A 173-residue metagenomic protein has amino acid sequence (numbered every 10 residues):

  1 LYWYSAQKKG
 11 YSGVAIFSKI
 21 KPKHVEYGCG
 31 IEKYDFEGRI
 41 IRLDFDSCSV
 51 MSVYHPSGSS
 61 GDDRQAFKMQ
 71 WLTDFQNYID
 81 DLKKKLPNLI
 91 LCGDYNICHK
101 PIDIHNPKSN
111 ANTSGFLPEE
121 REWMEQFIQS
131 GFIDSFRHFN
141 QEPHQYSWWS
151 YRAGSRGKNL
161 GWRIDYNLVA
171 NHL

Functional and structural regions predicted by a protein language model:
L1-G58: Structured beta-strand-rich core segments of catalytic domains in phosphoester-bond hydrolases
W3, R137, V169: Short beta-strand and adjacent tight-turn residues that come in two discontinuous sequence segments and form the edges
K8-K9, P22, H55-S60, N96-C98 (+2 more regions): Short, solvent-exposed loop/turn segments at secondary-structure junctions
K9-V25, P143, S155-L173: Conserved beta strand-loop-helix elements of the APE1-like EEP
I31, P56-L72, K108-N112: Surface-exposed cleft-lining segments at the edges of enzyme active sites
F36-G38, F45, A66-Q70, D74: Residues forming well-ordered secondary-structure scaffolds
T73-I164: Metal-dependent phosphoesterases centered on the DNase I-like endonuclease/exonuclease/phosphatase
